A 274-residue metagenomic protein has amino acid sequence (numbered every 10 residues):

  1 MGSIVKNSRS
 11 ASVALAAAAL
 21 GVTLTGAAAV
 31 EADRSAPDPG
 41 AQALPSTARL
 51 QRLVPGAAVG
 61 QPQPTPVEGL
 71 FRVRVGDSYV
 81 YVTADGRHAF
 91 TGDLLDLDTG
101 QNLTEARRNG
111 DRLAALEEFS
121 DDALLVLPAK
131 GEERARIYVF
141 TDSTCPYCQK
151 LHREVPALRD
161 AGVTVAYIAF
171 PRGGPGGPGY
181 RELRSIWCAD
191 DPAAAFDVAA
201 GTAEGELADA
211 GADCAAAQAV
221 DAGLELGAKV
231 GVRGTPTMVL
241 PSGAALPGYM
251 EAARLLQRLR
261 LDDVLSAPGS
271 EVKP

Functional and structural regions predicted by a protein language model:
G2-A114, K273-P274: N-terminal targeting signals for export/organelle localization
V59-Q61, G69-R74, S78-Y81, D85-G100 (+2 more regions): Thiol/selenol-based redox catalytic cores and closely related redox-interacting motifs
L116-A135: A short beta-strand-turn-helix
K130-P146, T164-V165: Short active-site neighborhood of thiol/selenol oxidoreductases, capturing the structured segment around
R134-R136, A161-A166, P192-A195, T235: Loop/turn elements at helix/coil->beta-strand transitions in domains of secreted/extracellular proteins
T141, Q149-D160: Typically the conserved alpha-helix immediately C-terminal to a functionally engaged Cys/Sec in thioredoxin-like
A169-P171: Residue-level recognition of beta-strand->loop/alpha-helix junctions
S266, E271-P274: Short, solvent-exposed mixed-charge patches
